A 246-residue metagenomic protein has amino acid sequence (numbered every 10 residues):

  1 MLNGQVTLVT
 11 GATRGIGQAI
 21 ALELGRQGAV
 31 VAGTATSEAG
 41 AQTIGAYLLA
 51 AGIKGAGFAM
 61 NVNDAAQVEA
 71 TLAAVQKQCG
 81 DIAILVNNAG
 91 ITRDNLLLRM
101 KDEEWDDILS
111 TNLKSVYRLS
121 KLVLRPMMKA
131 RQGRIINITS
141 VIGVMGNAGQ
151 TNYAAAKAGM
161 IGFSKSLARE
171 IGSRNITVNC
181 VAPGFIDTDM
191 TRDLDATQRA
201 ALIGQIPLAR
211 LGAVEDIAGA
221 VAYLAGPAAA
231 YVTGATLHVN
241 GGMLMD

Functional and structural regions predicted by a protein language model:
V6, T13-G15: Conserved glycine-rich cofactor-binding loop
Q27-I44: Conserved glycine-rich Rossmann-like NAD(P)H-binding loop of the short-chain dehydrogenase/reductase
L96-L97, K101-L109, T191, L202: Substrate-binding pocket helix/loop in short-chain dehydrogenase/reductase
S120, A156, S164: Active-site helix of classical SDR
R125, R169-S173, A230: Alpha-helical segment proximal to the catalytic Tyr-Lys
S140: Residue(s) in the substrate-gating loop at a strand-loop-helix junction that position the organic substrate next
G172, T177, V232-G234, N240: Short, small/polar-rich loop/turn modules that mediate ligand/substrate recognition or access, typified
